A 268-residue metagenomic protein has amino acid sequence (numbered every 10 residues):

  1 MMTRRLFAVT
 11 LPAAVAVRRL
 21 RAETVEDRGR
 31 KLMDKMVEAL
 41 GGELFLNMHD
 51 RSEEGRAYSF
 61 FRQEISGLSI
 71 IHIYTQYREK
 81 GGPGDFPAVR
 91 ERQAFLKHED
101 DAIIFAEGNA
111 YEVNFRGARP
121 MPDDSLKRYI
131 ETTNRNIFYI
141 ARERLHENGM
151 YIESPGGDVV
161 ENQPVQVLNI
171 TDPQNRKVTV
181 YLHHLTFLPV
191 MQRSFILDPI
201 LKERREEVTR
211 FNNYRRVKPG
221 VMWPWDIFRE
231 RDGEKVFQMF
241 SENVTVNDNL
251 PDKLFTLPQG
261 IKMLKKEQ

Functional and structural regions predicted by a protein language model:
M1-P12: N-terminal secretory signal peptides and thylakoid transit peptides that target proteins across membranes
F7, E79-F86, N109-N114, E131-T133 (+3 more regions): Short, surface-exposed linear segments at secondary-structure transitions and domain or protein termini
R18-R21: Sec/Tat signal peptide C-region and signal peptidase I cleavage site
T24, V37-A118, N148-Y151: N-terminal mature ectodomain segment of secretory-pathway/periplasmic proteins
T24-K31, E107-R176, T186, D198-E203 (+1 more regions): Flexible, processing/modification-adjacent segments and terminal tails in exported/periplasmic/extracellular proteins
I70-T75, A106-N109, L126-R128, H183-T186 (+2 more regions): A short, sequence-level motif marking secondary-structure junctions
L96, E161-L257, I261: Gly/Pro-enriched, hydrophobic low-complexity segments that function as extracytoplasmic propeptides/linkers
